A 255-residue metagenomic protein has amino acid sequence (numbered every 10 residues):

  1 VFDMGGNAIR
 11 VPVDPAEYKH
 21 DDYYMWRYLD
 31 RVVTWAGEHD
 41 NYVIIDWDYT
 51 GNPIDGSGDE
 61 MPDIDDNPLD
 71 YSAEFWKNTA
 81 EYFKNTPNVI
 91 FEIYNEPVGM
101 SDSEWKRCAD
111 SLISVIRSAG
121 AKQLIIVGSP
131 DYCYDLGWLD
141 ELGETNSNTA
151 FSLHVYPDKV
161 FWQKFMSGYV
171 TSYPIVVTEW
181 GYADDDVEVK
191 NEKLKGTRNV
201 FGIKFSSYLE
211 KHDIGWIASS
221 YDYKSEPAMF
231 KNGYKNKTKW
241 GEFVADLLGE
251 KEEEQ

Functional and structural regions predicted by a protein language model:
V1, E250-Q255: Extracellular cell-wall/glycan-interacting regions and their flexible linkers
V1-I54, L69-E74, I113-G120, L194 (+1 more regions): Aromatic-lined substrate-binding rim segments of carbohydrate-active enzymes
K19, P53-D55, D186, E226-P227: Short secondary-structure boundary/hinge segments and terminal tails
G58: Short acidic-hydrophobic catalytic motif
D63-L69, A73-I90, Y94-E252: Extracellular glycoside hydrolase catalytic/binding regions
